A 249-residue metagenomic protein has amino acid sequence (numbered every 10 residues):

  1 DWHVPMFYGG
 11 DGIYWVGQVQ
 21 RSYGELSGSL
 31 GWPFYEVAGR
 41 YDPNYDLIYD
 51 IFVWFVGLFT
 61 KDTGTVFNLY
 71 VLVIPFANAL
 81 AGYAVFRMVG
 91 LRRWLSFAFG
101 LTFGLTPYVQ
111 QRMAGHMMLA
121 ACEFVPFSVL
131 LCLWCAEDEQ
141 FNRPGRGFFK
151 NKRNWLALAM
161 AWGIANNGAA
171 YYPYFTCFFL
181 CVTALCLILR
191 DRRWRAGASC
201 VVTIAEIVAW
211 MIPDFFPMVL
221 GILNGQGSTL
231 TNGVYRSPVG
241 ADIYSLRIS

Functional and structural regions predicted by a protein language model:
D1, A198-E206: Start-transfer (signal-anchor) and selected internal transmembrane alpha helices of multi-pass inner/ER membrane
D1-N78, T106-C122, A241-S249: Membrane-interface coil-to-helix junctions
Q18-S22, L131, A184, M218 (+2 more regions): Generic recognition of well-ordered alpha-helical segments
P33-F34, L58-F59, R143-F149, W194: Short, aromatic- and cysteine-enriched interfacial helices/patches that mediate contacts at lipid membranes
Y70-V89, R93-I188, I207, P213: Membrane-embedded helix bundles of polyisoprenyl
M118-L119, R143-P144, A196-S199, L223: A cytosolic-side transmembrane-helix exit/cap motif
F149, R190-V201: Membrane-interface helix-loop-helix junctions at transmembrane boundaries of multi-pass membrane enzymes, predominantly
W210-S249: Periplasmic/ER-lumenal interhelical loops and adjacent helix-loop junctions in multi-pass membrane proteins
